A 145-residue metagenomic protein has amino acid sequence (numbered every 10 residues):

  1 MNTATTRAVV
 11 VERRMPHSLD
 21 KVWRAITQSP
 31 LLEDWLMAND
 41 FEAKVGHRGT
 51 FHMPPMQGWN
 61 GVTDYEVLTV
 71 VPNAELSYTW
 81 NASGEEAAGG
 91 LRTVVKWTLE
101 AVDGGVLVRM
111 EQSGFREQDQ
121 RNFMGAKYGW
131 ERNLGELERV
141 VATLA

Functional and structural regions predicted by a protein language model:
M1-D40: Hydrophobic ligand-binding cavity/cleft-lining segments
T6-E12, R48, V62, E75 (+2 more regions): Intrinsic-disorder/low-complexity, polar/charged segments enriched in Ser/Thr/Lys/Arg/Asp/Glu/Gln
R13, T63-T69, T93-E100: Hydrophobic/aromatic beta-strand elements that line small-molecule binding cavities or substrate pockets in beta-rich
L19, L68-E75, T98-L107, A142: A short, structured loop/turn motif at beta-sheet edges
V22, L32, G49, V67 (+4 more regions): Hydrophobic pocket/interface hotspot
F41-A82: Glycine-rich portal/gate segments that line the openings of hydrophobic small-molecule binding cavities
S83-E131: Beta-strand/loop substructures that line and gate deep hydrophobic ligand-binding cavities in soluble
R139-A145: Short, highly charged C-terminal tails/helix-capping segments
